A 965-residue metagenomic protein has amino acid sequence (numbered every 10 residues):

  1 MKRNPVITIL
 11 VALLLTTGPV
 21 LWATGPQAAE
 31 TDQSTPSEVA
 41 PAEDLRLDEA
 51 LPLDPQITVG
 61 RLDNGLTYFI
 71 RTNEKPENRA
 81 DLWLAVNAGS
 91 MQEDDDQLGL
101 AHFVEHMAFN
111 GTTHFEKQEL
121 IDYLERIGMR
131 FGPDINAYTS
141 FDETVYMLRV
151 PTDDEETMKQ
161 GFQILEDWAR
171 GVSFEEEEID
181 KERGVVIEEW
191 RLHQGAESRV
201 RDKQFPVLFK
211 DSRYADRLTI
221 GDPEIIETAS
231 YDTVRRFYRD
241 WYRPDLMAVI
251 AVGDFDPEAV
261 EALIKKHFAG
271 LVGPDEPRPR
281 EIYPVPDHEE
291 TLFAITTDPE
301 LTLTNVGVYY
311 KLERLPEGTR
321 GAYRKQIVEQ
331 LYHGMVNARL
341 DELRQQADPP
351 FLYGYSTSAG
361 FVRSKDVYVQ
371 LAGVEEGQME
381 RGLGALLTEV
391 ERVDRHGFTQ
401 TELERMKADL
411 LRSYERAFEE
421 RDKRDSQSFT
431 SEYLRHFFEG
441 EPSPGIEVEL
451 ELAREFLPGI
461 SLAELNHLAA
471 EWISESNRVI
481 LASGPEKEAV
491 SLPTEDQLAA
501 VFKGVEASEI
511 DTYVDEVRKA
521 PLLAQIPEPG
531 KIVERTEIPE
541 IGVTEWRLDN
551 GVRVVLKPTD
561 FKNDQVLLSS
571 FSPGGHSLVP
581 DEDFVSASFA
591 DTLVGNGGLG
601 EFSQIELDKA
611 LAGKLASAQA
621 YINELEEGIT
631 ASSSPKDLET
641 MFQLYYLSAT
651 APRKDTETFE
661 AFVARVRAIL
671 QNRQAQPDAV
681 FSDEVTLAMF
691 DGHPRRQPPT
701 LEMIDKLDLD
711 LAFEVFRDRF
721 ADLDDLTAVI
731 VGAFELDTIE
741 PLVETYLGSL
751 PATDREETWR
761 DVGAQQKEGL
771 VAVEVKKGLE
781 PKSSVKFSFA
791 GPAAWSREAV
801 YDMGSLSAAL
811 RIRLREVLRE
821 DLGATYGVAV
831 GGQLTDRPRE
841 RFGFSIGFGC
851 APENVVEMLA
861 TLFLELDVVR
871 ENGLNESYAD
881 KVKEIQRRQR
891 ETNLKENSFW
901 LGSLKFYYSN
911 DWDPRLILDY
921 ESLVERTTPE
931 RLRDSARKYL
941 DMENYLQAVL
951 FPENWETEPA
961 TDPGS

Functional and structural regions predicted by a protein language model:
M1-L10: Bacterial N-terminal signal peptides that target proteins for export
I9-V20: Bacterial N-terminal signal peptides
L21-I70, A248, D256-A322, Q326-I327 (+11 more regions): Proteolytic maturation boundary segments
F69-R71, P76-F103, Q118-D167, E197-E224 (+13 more regions): M16 family metallopeptidases and their MPP-like homologs
M107-F115: Metal-associated gating/positioning segment near the N- to mid-region
E175, G273-R278, R395-L403, D655 (+2 more regions): Flexible helix-coil linker/hinge segments at domain or subdomain boundaries
E178-R191, A196-L246, I250-I264, V272-D275 (+4 more regions): Hydrophobic, small-residue-rich alpha-helical packing segments that form membrane-like cores
Y242, F720-A721: Flexible, low-complexity linker/tail segments at the boundary of structured domains
